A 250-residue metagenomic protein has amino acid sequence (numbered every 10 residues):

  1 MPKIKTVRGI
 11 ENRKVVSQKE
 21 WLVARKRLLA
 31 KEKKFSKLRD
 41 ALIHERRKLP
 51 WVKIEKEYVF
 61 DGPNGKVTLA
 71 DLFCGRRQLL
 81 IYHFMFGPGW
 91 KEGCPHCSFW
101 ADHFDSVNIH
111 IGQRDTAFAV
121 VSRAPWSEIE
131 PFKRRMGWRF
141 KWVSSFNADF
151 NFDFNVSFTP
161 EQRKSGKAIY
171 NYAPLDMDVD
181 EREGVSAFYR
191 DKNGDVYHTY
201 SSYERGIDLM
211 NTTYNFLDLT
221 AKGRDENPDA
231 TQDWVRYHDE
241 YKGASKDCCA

Functional and structural regions predicted by a protein language model:
P2-R114, P131-G137, K141, A148-A250: Non-globular targeting/processing and membrane-anchoring segments
G112-I129: Catalytic nucleophile loop
S122, S144-F146: Residues at the C-termini of beta-strands that transition into short coil/loop
